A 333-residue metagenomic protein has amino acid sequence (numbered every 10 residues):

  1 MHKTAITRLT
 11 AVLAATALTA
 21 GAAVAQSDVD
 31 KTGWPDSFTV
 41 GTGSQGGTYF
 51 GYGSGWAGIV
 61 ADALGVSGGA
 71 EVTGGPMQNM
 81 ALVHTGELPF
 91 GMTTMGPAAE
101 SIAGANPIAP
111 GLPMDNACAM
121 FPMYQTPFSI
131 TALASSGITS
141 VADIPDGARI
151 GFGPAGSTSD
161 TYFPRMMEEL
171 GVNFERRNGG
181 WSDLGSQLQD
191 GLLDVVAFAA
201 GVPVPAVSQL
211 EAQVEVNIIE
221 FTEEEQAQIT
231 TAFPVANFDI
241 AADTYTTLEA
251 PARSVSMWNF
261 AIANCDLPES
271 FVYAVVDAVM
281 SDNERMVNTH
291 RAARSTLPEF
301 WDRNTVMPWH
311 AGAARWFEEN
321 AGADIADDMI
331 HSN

Functional and structural regions predicted by a protein language model:
M1-P35, H331-N333: Short, low-complexity disordered leader/linker segments with a strong preference for bacterial N-terminal type II
Q26-E100: N-terminal (or domain-start) structured segment
P35, G47, G65, G75-Q78 (+7 more regions): Extracytoplasmic
P35-D36, D183, D190, A200-Q213 (+3 more regions): An extracytoplasmic/periplasmic, membrane-proximal ligand-sensing/linker region
S37-A63, S67-G68, T126-D190, R303-G312: Bilobed "Venus flytrap"/periplasmic-binding protein-like clamshell domains and structurally analogous long
M95-P97, G104-I108, S136, V172-L267: Pocket-lining segment of extracytoplasmic ligand-binding domains
A99-A105, N116-P122: Short beta-strand-centered segments that line the small-molecule binding cleft or hinge of alpha/beta clamshell
D146-Y162, P234-T305: Ligand-binding clefts/hinges and TM-proximal coupling segments of bilobed small-molecule sensing domains
